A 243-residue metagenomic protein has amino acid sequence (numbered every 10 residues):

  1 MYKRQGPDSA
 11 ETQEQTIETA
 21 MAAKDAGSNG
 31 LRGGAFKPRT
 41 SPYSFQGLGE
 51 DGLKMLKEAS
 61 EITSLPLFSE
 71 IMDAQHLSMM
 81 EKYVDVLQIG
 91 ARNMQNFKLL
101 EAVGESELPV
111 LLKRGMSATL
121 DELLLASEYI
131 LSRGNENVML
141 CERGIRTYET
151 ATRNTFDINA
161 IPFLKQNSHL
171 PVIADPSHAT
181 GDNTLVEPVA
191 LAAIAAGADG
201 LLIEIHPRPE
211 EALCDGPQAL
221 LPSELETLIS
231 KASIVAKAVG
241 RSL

Functional and structural regions predicted by a protein language model:
M1-Y2: Short, small-residue-biased leader/transition segments that mark boundaries at the very start of proteins
G6, L31, M80, L112 (+3 more regions): Conserved, mostly hydrophobic/aromatic
P7-I17, K113-L125, R146-D157, P176-A190: Active-site glycine- and acidic-residue-rich loops that bind and position anionic ligands or nucleotide-like cofactors
G27, M79-Q88, G104-V110, L131-N137 (+2 more regions): Glycine-enriched alpha-helix->loop->beta-strand junction motifs that scaffold or abut catalytic
R32-D51, P207-P217: Glycine-rich, proline-tolerant flexible connector loops at the mouths of alpha/beta enzymes
A35, R39, N93-N159: Conserved anion-binding
P38-V84, Q88, N96-L99: N-terminal active-site wall of soluble small-molecule enzyme domains
F45-S69, V103-P109, I158-I173, Q218-R241: Alpha-helix-loop-beta-strand connector modules within alpha/beta enzyme cores
